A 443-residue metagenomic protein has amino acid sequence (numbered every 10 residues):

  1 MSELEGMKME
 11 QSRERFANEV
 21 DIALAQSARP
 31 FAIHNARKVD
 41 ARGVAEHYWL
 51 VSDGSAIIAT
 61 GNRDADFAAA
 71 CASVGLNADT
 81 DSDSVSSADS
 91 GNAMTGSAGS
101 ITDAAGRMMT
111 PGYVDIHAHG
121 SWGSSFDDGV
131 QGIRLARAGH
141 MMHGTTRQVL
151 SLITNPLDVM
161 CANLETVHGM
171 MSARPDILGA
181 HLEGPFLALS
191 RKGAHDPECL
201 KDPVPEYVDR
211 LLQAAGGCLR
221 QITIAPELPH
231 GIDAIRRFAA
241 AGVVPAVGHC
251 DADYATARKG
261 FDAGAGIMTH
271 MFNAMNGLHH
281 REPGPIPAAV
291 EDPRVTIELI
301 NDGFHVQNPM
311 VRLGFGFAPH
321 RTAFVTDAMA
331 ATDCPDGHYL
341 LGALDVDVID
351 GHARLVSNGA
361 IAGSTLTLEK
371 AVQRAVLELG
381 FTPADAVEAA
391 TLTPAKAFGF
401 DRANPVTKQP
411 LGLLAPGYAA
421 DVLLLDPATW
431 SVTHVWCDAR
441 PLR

Functional and structural regions predicted by a protein language model:
M1-S73, S82, T429: N-terminal metal-binding scaffold of metallo-dependent hydrolase/deaminase domains
S27-H34, K38, R42, A68-D83 (+2 more regions): Replace "His-x-His-based motif
R107-M109, I116, F126-D176, C199-A214 (+1 more regions): Alpha-helical scaffold segments that flank or form the walls of functional sites
H119, R134-N163, D176-A188, A215-E227 (+3 more regions): Divalent metal-dependent hydrolysis catalytic cores, especially in the metallo-beta-lactamase
A138-V149, A188-G216, R258-M271, M275 (+3 more regions): Active-site gating loops and adjacent loop-to-helix segments of metal-dependent hydrolytic enzymes
L182, F238, M268, A375 (+1 more regions): Conserved, mostly hydrophobic/aromatic
D209, Q213-C334: Active-site core of metal-dependent hydrolases
P287-I297, F315-A328, T332-L425: His/Asp/Glu-enriched, well-ordered alpha-helical/loop segment that forms or immediately abuts the divalent-metal
